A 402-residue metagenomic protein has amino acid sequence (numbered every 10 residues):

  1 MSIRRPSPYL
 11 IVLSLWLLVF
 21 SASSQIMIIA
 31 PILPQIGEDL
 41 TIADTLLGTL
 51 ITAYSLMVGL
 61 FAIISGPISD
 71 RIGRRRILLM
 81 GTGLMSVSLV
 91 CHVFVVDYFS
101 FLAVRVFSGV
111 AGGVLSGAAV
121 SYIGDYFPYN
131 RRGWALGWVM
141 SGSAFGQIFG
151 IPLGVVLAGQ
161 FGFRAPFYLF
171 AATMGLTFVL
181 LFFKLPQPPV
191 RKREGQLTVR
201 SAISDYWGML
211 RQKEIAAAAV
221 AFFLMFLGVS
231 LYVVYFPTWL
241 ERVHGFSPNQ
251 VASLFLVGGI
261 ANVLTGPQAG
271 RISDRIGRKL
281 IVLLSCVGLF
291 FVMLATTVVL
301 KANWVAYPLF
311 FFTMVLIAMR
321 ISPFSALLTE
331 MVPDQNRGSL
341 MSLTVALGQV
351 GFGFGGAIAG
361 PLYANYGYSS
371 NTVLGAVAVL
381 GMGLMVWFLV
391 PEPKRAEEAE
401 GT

Functional and structural regions predicted by a protein language model:
S2-R5, P186-A219: Juxtamembrane intracellular "pre-TM" segments in multi-pass secondary transporters
A30, E214-L256: Extracytoplasmic gate region of multi-pass secondary transporters
T41, G73, F94-S100, P128 (+3 more regions): Helix-breaking motifs and short loop linkers at transmembrane-helix boundaries and internal kinks in secondary membrane
L60-F99, S273: Conserved MFS/SLC helix-loop-helix module at the cytosolic interface between two early adjacent transmembrane helices
S100, Y129, W138-L185: Helix-loop-helix hairpin linking two adjacent transmembrane segments in secondary transporters
V104-F145: Cytoplasmic helix-loop-helix junction between adjacent transmembrane helices in 12-TM secondary transporters
K279-F324: C-terminal transmembrane helical hairpin of 12-TM major facilitator-type secondary transporters
M331-Y366: A late C-terminal transmembrane helix in Major Facilitator Superfamily
